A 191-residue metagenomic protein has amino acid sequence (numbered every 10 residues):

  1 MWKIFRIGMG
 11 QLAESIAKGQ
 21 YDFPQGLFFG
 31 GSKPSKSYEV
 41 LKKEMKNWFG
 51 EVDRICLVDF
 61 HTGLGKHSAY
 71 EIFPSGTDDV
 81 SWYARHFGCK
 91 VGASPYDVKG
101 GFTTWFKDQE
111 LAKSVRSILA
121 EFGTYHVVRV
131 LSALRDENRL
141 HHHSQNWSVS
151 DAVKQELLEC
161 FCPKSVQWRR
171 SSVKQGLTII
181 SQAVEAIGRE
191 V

Functional and structural regions predicted by a protein language model:
M1-V191: C-terminal accessory segments enriched in acidic
